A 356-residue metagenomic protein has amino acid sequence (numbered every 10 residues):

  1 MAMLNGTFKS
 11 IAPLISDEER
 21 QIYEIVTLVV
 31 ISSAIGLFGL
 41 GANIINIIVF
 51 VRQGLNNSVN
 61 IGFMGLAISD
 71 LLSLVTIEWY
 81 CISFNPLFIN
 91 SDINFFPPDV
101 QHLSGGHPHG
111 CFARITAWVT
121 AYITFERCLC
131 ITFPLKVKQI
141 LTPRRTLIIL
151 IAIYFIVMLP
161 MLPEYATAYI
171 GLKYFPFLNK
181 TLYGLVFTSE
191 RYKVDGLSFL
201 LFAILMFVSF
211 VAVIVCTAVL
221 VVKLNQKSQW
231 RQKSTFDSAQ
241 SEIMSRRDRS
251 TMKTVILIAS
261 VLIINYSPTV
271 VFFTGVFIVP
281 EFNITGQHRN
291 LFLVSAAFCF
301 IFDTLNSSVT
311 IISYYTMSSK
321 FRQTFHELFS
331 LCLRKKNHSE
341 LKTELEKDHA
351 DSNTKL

Functional and structural regions predicted by a protein language model:
M1-A42, N85: Extracellular N-terminal segment of 7TM GPCRs
M1-I15, Q226-M252, T285, S319-L356: Intrinsically disordered regulatory tails of 7TM GPCRs
A2, S32-G36, L72-D92, A113 (+5 more regions): Helix-to-loop junction signature of class
F8-D17, L87-C111, L159-V208, E281-N283: Loop architecture of class A 7-transmembrane GPCRs
Q21-S33, V59-T124, C130-F133: Extracellular TM2-ECL1-early TM3 structural module of rhodopsin-like
S69, V186, V219-V271: Intracellular effector-coupling site of seven-transmembrane GPCRs, centered on the ICL3-to-TM6 transition
L72-T76, S83-P86, P108, F112-Y122 (+3 more regions): Fourth transmembrane helix
A212-V213, V261-I264, V270-T274, V294-E344: Seventh transmembrane helix
